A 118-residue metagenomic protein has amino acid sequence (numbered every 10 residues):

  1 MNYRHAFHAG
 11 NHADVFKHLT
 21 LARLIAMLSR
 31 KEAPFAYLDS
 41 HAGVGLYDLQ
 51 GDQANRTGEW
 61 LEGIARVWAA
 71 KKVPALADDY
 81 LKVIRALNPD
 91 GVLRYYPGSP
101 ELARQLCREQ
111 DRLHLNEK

Functional and structural regions predicted by a protein language model:
M1-E32, D48-G63: Class I SAM-dependent methyltransferase Rossmann-like catalytic core, especially the SAM/SAH-binding loop
G10, S40-A42: Glycine-rich His-Gly loop
K17, D39, E117: Acidic active-site catalytic centers that drive phospho-/nucleotidyl reactions and related ester hydrolyses
K31-D39: Gly/serine-rich nucleotide phosphate-binding loop at the start of the catalytic core of nucleotide/ADP-ribose-handling
F35-A36, V44-K118: Class I S-adenosyl-L-methionine-dependent methyltransferase module
